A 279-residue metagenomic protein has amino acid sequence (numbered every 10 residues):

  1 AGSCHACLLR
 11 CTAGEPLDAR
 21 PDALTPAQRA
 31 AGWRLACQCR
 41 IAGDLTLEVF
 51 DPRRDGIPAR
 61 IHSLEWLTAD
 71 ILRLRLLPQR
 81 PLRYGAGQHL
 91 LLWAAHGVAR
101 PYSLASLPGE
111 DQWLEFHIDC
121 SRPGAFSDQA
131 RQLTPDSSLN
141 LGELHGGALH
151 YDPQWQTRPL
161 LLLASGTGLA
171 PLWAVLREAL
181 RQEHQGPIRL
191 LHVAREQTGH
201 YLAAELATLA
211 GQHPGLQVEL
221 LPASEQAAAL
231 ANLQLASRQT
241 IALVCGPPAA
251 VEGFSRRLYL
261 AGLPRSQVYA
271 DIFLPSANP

Functional and structural regions predicted by a protein language model:
A1-D18, A30-A42, P171-A174, A249: Local cysteine-cluster metal-coordination motifs and their immediate loop/turn environment, predominantly Fe-S cluster
T12-E15, F50-P52, A95, L144-H145: Short, surface-exposed secondary-structure boundary micro-motifs
D22-R54, I61, E65, I71 (+1 more regions): Short Fe-S-cluster ligation motifs
R29, C39-I41, Y84, L133 (+1 more regions): Hydrophobic beta-strand core residues of beta-sandwich domains
Q38-F50, P108-L114, Q154-Q156: Ligand-binding loop in jelly-roll beta-barrel domains
D55-S138, A194-E196: Ferredoxin-reductase
I118-P279: FNR/FR-type flavoprotein reductase catalytic core
